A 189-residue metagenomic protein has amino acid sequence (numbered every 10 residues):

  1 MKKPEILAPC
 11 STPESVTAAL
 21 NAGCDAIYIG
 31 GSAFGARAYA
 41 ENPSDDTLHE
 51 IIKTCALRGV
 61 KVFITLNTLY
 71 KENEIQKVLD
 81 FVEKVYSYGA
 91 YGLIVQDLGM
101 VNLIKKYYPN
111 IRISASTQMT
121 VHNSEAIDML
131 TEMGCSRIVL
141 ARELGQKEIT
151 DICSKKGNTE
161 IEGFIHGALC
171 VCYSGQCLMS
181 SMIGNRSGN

Functional and structural regions predicted by a protein language model:
M1-V121, V139-L140, E148-N189: Active-site pocket-lining/capping segments in soluble small-molecule metabolic enzymes
N123-E125: Conserved nucleotide-cofactor-binding alpha/beta core module
G134-C135: As written
L144: Acidic, metal-coordinating catalytic cores used for nucleic-acid/nucleotide bond scission and strand-transfer chemistry
